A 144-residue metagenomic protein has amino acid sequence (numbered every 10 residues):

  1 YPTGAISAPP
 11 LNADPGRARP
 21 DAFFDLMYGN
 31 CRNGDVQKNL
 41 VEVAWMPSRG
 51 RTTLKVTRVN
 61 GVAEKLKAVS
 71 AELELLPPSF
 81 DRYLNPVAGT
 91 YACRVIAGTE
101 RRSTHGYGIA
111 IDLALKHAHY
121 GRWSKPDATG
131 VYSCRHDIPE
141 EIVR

Functional and structural regions predicted by a protein language model:
Y1-R144: Cell-envelope/glycan interface and biosynthesis
